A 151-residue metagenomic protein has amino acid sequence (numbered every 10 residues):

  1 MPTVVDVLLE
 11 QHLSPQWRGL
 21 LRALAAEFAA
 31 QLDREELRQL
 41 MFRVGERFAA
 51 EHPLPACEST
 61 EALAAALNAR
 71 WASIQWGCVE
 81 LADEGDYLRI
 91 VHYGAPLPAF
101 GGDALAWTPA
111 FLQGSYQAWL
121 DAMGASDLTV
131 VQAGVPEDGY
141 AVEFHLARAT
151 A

Functional and structural regions predicted by a protein language model:
M1-R89, A95-W107, G139-A141, T150-A151: N-terminal accessory segment detector
A95-Q132: Long, amphipathic alpha-helical coupling/dimerization segments that relay conformational signals between
T129-R148: Beta-rich nucleic-acid/ligand-interaction surfaces
